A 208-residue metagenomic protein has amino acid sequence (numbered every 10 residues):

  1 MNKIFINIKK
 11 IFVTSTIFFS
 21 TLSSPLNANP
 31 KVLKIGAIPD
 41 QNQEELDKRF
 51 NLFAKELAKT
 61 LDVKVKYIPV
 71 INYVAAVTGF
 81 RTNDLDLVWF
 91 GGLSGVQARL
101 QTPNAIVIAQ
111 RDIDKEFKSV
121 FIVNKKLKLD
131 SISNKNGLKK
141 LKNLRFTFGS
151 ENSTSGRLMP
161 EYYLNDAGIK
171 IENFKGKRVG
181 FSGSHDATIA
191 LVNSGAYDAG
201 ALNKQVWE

Functional and structural regions predicted by a protein language model:
N2-S15: Bacterial N-terminal signal peptides that target proteins for export
V32-F50: Extracytoplasmic "Venus flytrap"
N51-D62, S155-F181, E208: Ligand-binding cleft/hinge of the Venus flytrap
Y67-T78, G91-L93, E172-A190: Short helix-initiation/N-cap motifs at beta->coil->alpha
F80-R81, L141, V192-N193: Hydrophobic residues within well-ordered alpha-helices
W89-T102, N165-D166, L191-S194, D198-E208: A ligand-binding cleft/hinge motif common to bilobed small-molecule-binding domains
N104-D114, K175-R178, E208: Short beta-strand->loop
R111-I169, N173: A conserved helix-loop-strand patch within extracytoplasmic ligand-binding domains of the periplasmic binding
